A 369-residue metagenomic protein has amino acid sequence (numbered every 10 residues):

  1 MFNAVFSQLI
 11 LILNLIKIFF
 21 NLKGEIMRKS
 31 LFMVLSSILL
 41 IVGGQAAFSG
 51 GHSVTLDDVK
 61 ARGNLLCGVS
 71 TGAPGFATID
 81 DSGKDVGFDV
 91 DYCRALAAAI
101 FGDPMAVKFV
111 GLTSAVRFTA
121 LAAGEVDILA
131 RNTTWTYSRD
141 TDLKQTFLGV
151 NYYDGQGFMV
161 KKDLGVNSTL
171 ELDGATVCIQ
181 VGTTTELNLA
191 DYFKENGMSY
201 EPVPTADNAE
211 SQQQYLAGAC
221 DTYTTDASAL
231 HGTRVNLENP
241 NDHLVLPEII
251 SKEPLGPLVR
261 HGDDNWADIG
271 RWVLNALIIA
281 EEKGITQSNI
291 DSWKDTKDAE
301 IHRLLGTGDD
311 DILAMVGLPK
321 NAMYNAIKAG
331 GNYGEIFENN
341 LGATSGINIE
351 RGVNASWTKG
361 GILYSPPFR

Functional and structural regions predicted by a protein language model:
N3-I26: Short, Lys/Arg-enriched N-terminal segments with co-localized hydrophobic residues within the first ~10-30 amino acids
I26-V34: Bacterial N-terminal signal peptides that target proteins for export
V34-G43: Bacterial N-terminal signal peptides
G50, D91-R94, A98, K162-V166 (+7 more regions): Extended ligand-binding regions for polar small-molecule ligands
H52-A130, I312-M315, A322, A329-Y333 (+2 more regions): Extracytoplasmic small-molecule ligand-binding "clamshell" domains of the periplasmic binding protein/Venus flytrap
K60-N64, A97-M105, A122-V126, D163 (+5 more regions): Sec-exported extracytoplasmic/periplasmic mature domains
L66-G75, D85-I100, T134, D154-Q212: Bilobed "Venus flytrap"/periplasmic-binding protein-like clamshell domains and structurally analogous long
R94, A98, G102-E171, A227-I250 (+2 more regions): Acidic, polar ligand-binding/catalytic clefts
